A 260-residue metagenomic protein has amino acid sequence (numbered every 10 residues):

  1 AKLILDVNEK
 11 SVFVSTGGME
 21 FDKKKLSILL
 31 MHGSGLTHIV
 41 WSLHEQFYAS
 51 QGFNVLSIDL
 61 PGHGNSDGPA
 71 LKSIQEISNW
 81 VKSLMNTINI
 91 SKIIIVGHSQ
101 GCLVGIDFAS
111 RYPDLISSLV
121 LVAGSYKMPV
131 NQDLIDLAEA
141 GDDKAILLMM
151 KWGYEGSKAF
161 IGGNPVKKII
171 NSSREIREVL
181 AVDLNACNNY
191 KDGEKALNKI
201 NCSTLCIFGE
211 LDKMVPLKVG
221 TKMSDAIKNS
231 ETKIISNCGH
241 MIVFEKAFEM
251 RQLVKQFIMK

Functional and structural regions predicted by a protein language model:
F13-D67: Conserved HGGG/HGGXW glycine-rich cap/lid loop of the alpha/beta-hydrolase fold
H32-S34, I93, G97-S99, G209: Conserved alpha/beta-hydrolase "nucleophile elbow" surrounding the catalytic nucleophile
E76-I93: Conserved acidic catalytic loop of the alpha/beta-hydrolase fold
L103-L147: Flexible "cap/lid" loop of the alpha/beta hydrolase fold
D136-K199: Conserved alpha/beta-hydrolase catalytic His-Asp/Glu region
I200, C206-F208, D212: Short beta-strand/loop motif that positions the catalytic acidic residue of the alpha/beta-hydrolase fold
L217, T221-H240: Catalytic histidine neighborhood in serine/cysteine hydrolases with alpha/beta-hydrolase-type architecture
C238-R251: Catalytic histidine-centered segment of alpha/beta-hydrolase-like enzymes
